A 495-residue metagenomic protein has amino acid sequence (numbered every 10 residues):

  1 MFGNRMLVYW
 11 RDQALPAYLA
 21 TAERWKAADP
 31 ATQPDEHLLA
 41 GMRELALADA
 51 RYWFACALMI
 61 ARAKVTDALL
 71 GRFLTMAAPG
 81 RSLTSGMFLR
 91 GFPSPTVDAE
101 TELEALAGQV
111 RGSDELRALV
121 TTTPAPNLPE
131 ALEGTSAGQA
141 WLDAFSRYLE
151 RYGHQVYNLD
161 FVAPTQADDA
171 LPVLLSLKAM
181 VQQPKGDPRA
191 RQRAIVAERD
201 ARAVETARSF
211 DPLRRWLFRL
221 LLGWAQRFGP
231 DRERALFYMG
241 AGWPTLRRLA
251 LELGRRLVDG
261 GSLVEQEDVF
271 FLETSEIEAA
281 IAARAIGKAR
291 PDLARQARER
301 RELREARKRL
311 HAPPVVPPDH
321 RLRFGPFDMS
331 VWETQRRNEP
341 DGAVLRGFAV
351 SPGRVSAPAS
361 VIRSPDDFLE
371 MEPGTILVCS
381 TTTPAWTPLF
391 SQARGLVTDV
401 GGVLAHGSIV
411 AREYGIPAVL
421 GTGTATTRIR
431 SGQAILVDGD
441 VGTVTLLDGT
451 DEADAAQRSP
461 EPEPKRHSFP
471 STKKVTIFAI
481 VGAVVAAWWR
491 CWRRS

Functional and structural regions predicted by a protein language model:
M1-V344, F348: Contiguous hydrophobic, helix-prone segments at protein termini that mediate membrane targeting/anchoring
G260, R490-S495: Hydrophobic single-pass membrane-insertion segments
P317-G374, V378-C379, P384-T387, L396-V397: Mature hydrolase/peptidase catalytic cores and their serpin-fold inhibitory cores, especially in secreted
S360-D366, E370, G374-T375, S380-R466 (+1 more regions): Acidic, glycine-rich flexible loop/linker segments
S468-K474: Juxtamembrane/start-of-transmembrane alpha-helix segments at the extracytoplasmic/lumenal side of membrane anchors
K474-W492: Hydrophobic alpha-helical topogenic segments used for membrane insertion/localization
